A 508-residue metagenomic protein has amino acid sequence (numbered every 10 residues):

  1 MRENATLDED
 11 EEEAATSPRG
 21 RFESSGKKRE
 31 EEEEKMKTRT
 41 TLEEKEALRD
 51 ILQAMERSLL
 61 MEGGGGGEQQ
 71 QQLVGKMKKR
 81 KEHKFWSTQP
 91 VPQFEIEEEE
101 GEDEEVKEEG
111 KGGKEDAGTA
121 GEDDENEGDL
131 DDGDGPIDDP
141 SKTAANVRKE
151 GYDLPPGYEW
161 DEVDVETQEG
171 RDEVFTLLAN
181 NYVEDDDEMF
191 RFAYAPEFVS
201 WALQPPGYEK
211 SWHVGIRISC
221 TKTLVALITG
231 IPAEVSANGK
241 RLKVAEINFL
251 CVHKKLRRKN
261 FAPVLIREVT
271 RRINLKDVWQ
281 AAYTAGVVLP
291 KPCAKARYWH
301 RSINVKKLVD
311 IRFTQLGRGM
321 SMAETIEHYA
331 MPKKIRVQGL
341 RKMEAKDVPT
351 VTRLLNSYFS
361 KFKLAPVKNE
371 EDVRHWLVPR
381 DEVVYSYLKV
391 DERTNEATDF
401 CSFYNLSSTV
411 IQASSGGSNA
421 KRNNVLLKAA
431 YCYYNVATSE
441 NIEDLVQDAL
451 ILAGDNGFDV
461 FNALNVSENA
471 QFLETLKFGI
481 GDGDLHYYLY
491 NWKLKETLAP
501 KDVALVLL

Functional and structural regions predicted by a protein language model:
R2-E11, P18-E100, E109-D123, G135-P140 (+6 more regions): Active-site/acyl-donor-binding loops of N-acyltransferases
R2-Q71, E97-E102, G128, D132 (+6 more regions): Short amphipathic alpha-helix that is part of the acyltransferase structural core
F175-T176, M189-F190, G215-R217, L227-I231 (+11 more regions): Short coil/turn segments at secondary-structure boundaries
M189-W201, Y283-P290, K368-H375, V390 (+1 more regions): Short amphipathic alpha-helical segments embedded in low-complexity Lys/Glu-rich regions
K210-G230, E371, V378, V383-I411: Conserved beta-hairpin
R217, I231-V235, I247-R258, Y431-N441: A short, internal acetyl-CoA/4′-phosphopantetheine-binding micro-motif in the GNAT/acyltransferase core
F249-R271, S439-L452: Conserved acetyl-CoA-binding loop-helix of GNAT-fold acetyltransferases
I266-T284: Classical protein tyrosine phosphatase
